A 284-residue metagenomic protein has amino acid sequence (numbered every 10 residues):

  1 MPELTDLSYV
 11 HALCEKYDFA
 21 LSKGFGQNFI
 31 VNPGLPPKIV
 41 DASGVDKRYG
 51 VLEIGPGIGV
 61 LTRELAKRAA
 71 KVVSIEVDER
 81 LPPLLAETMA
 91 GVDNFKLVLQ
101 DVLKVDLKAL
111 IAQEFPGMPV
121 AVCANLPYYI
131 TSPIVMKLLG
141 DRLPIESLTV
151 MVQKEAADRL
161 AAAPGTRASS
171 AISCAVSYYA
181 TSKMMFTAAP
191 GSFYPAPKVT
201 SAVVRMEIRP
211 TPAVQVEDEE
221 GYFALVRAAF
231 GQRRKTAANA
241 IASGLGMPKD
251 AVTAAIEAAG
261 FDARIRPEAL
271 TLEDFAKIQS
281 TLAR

Functional and structural regions predicted by a protein language model:
M1-E220, A224-A228, E257, E268 (+1 more regions): Catalytic cores of RNA-modifying enzymes
A202, M206-I208, V214-A251, D262 (+1 more regions): An accessory alpha-helical subdomain
T253-A255: A short C-terminal helix-loop "cap" of Rossmann-like NAD(P)-dependent dehydrogenase/epimerase domains
A263-A269: Short, flexible active-site recognition loops that position polar ligands and cofactors
